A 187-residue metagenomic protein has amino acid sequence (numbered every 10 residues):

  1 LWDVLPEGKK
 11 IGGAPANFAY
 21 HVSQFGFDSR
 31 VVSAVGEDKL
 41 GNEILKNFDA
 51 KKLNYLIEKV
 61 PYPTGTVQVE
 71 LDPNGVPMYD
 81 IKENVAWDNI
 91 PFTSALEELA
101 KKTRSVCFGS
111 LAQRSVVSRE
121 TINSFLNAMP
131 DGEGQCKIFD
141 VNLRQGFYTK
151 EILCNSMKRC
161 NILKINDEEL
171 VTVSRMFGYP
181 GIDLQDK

Functional and structural regions predicted by a protein language model:
D3-V76, I81-I90, S94, E98: Substrate-binding N-lobe of the ribokinase-like
N47-D49, L53-I57, P73-K187: Ribokinase/PfkB-type carbohydrate-kinase core domain
